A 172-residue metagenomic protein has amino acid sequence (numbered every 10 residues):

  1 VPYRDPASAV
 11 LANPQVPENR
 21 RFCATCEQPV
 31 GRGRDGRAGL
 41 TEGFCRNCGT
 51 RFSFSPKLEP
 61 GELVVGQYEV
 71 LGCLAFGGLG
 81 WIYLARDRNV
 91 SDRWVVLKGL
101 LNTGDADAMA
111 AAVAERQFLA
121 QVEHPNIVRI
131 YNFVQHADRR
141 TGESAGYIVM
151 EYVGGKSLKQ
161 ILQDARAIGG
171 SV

Functional and structural regions predicted by a protein language model:
S53-V70: A short, low-complexity linker immediately N-terminal to eukaryotic Hanks-type protein kinase catalytic domains
A75, A114, E123-N126, G154: Flexible N-lobe loop architecture of eukaryotic-like protein kinase catalytic domains
W81: Conserved N-lobe ATP-binding subsite of Hanks-type protein kinase domains, especially the beta3 VAIK lysine
R86-W94: Conserved N-lobe loop of protein kinases adjacent to the ATP-binding glycine-rich P-loop
L101-Q121: AlphaC helix of the eukaryotic protein kinase fold
F133: Activation-segment/catalytic-loop signature of the eukaryotic protein kinase fold
T141-S157, I161: Conserved short submotifs of the Hanks-type protein kinase catalytic core that shape the nucleotide-binding pocket
L158-V172: AlphaC helix of the protein kinase catalytic domain
